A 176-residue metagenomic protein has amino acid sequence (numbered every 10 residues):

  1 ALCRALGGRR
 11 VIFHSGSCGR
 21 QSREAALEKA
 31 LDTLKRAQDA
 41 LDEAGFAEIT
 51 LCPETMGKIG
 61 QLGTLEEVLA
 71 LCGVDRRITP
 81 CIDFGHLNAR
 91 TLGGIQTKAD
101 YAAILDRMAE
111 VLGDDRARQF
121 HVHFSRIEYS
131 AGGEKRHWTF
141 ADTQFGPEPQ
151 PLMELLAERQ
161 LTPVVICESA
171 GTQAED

Functional and structural regions predicted by a protein language model:
A1-I82, A89: Active-site acidic/histidine proton-transfer and metal-coordination neighborhood in alpha/beta enzyme cores
I12, C81, H123, V165-I166: Conserved beta-strand positions in the central sheet of alpha/beta enzyme cores
G16-C18, E54-K58, G85-R90, V122-Y129 (+1 more regions): Active-site beta-loop-alpha junctions enriched in small/polar residues
G19-A25, G93-Q96, G113, T172: Alpha-helix capping and helix-coil boundary motifs
R20, L62, G146, Q173-A174: Loop/helix-junction capping segments adjacent to catalytic residues or to phosphate/diphosphate-binding pockets
L62-E66, R77, N88-V164: Gly/Pro-rich active-site loop or hairpin
M153, A157, G171-D176: C-terminal accessory extensions appended to soluble enzyme cores
